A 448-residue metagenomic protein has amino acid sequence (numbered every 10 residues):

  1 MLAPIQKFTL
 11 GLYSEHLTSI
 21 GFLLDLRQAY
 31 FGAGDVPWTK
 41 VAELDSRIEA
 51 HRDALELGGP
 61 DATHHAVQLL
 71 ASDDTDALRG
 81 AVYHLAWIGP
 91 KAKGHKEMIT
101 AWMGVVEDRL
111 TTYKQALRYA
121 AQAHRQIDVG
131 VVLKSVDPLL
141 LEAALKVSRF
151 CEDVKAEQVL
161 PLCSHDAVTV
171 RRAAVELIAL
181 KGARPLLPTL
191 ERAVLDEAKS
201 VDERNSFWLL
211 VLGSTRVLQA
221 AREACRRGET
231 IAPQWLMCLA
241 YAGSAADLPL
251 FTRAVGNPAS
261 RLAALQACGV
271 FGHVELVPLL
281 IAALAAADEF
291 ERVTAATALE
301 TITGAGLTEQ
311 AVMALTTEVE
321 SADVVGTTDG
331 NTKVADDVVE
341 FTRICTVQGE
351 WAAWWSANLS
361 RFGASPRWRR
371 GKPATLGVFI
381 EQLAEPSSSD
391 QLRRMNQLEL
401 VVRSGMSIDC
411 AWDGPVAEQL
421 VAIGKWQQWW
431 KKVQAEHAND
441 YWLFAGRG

Functional and structural regions predicted by a protein language model:
M1-T111, Q115-Q126, S135-L141, L145-K155 (+10 more regions): N-terminal alpha-helical scaffold/docking segments in eukaryotic complex subunits
L2-S19, V170-R171, E176-L187, E191-C225 (+1 more regions): Long, acidic/serine-threonine-rich intrinsically disordered regions with weak helical/coil propensity that act as
G59-L70, P90-M103, Q122-K134, E152-S164 (+8 more regions): Amphipathic alpha-helical scaffolding segments comprising HEAT/armadillo-like alpha-solenoid repeats
L78, L110-Y113, L141, R171 (+5 more regions): Residue-level detector of extended alpha-helical repeat arrays and alpha-solenoid scaffolds
V82, Y113-K114, G130, E142-L145 (+7 more regions): Hydrophobic core positions within HEAT/HEAT-like alpha-solenoid repeats
A86, R118, R149, A179 (+5 more regions): Structural signature of alpha-helical solenoid repeat scaffolds
P258-E320, V325: Repeat-solenoid scaffold signature
T308-S365: Amphipathic alpha-helical blocks and their helix-capping loop/short-beta junctions
